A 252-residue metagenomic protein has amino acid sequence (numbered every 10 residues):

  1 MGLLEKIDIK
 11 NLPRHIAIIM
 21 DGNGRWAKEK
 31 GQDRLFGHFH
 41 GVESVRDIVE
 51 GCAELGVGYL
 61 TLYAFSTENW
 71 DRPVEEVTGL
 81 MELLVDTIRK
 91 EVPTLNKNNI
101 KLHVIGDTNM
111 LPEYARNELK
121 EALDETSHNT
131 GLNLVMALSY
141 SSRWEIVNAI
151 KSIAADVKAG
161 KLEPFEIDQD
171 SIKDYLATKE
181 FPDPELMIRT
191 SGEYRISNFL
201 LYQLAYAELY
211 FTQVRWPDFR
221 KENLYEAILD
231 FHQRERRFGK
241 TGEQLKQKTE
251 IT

Functional and structural regions predicted by a protein language model:
M1-T252: Flexible, compositionally biased loop and terminal segments
